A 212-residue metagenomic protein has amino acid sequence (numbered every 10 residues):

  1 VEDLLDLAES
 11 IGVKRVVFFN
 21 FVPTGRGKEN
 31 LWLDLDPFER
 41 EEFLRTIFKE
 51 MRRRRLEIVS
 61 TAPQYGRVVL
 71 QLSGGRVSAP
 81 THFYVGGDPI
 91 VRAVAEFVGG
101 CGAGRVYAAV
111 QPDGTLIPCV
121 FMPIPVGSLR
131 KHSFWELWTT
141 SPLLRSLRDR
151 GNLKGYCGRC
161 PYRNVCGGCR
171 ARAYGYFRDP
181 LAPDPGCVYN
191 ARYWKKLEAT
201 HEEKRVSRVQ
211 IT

Functional and structural regions predicted by a protein language model:
V1-D113, P125-L129: Radical SAM enzyme [4Fe-4S]-AdoMet core and its adjacent flexible, acidic and glycine-rich loops/tails across
V98, T115-L116, V120-T212: Flexible mid-to-C-terminal extensions adjoining Fe-S/redox cofactors in radical SAM and related proteins
